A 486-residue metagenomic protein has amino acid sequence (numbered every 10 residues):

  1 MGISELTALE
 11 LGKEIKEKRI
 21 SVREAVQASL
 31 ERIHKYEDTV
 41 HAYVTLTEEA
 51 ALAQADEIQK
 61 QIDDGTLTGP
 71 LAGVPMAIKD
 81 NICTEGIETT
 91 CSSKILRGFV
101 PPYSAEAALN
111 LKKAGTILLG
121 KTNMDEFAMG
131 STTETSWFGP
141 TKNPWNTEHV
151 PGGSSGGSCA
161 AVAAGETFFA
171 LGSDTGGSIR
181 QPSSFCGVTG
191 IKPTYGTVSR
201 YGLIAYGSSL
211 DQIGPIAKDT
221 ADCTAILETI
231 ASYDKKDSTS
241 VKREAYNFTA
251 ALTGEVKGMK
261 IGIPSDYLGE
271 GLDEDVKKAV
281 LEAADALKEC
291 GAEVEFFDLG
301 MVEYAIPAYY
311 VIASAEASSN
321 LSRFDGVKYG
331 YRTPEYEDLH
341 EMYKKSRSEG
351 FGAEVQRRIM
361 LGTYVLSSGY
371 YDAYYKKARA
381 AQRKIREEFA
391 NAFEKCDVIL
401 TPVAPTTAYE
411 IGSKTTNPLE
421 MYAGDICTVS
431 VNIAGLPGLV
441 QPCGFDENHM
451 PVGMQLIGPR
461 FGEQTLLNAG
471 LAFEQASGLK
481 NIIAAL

Functional and structural regions predicted by a protein language model:
M1-L52, E289-G291, Y364, I482-L486: An N-terminal boundary/leader segment
G12-K13, N123, M301-V302, R323-I433 (+1 more regions): Serine-dependent amide/ester hydrolase catalytic core
A25-S29, A308-Y309, V355-T363: Short alpha-helical scaffolding segments that buttress acidic/His motifs in well-ordered protein cores
S29, A51, K79, L111 (+5 more regions): Conserved hydrophobic/aromatic pocket- or pore-lining residues that grip, position, or stack substrates in active sites
E31, K35, A164-G271, K277 (+4 more regions): Structural helix-boundary/capping segments
H41-V44, D237-A245, M259-K260, P264-D266 (+2 more regions): Flexible, acidic loop-helix segments that line cofactor/substrate-binding pockets
L71-C91, A250-G262, A315-R383, P437-G453: Short helix-loop capping/hinge segments that flank enzyme active sites or metal/cofactor-binding pockets
L71-I213, D266, A315, T401-L419: Short glycine/serine-rich loop/turn segments
